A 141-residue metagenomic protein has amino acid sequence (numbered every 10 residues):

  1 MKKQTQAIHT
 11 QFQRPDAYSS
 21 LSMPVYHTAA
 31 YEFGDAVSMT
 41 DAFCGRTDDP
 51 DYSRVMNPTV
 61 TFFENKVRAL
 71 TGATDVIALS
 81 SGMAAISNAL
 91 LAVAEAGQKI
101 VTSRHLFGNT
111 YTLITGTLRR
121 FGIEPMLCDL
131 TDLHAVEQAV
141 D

Functional and structural regions predicted by a protein language model:
M1-Y26: Short conserved active-site loop signatures built around small residues
A30, D35-A84, N109-G116: Conserved N-terminal alpha-helix of the aminotransferase class I/II PLP-enzyme fold
Y52-S53, A78, S103-R104, P125-D129: Glycine- and other small-residue-rich loops at beta-strand/loop junctions that grip anionic moieties
K66, A89, Q138-A139: CheY-like receiver
L70-T74, A94-G97, D141: Short helix-loop-beta connector
A92-T110, C128: Conserved PLP-anchoring active-site segment centered on the Schiff-base-forming lysine
T115-D141: PLP-dependent aminotransferase-class I/II
